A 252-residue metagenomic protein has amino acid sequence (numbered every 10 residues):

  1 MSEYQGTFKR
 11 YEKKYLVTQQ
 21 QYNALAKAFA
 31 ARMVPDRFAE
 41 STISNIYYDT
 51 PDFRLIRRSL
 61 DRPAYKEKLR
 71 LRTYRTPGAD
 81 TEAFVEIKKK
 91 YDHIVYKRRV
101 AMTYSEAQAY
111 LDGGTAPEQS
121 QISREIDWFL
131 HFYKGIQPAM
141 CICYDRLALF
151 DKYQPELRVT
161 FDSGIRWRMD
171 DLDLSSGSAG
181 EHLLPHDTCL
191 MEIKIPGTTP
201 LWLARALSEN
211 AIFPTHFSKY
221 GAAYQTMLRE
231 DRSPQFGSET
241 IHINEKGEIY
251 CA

Functional and structural regions predicted by a protein language model:
M1-A252: Phosphate-end processing signature that detects enzymes handling 5′-triphosphorylated RNA and polyphosphate
